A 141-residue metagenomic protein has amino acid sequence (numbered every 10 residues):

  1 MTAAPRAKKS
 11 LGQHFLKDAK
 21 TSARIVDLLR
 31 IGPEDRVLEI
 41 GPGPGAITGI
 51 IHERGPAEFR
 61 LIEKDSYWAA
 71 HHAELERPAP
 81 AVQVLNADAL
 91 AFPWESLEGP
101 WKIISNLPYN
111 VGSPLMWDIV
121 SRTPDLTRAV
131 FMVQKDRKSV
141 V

Functional and structural regions predicted by a protein language model:
M1-S139: Catalytic cores of RNA-modifying enzymes
